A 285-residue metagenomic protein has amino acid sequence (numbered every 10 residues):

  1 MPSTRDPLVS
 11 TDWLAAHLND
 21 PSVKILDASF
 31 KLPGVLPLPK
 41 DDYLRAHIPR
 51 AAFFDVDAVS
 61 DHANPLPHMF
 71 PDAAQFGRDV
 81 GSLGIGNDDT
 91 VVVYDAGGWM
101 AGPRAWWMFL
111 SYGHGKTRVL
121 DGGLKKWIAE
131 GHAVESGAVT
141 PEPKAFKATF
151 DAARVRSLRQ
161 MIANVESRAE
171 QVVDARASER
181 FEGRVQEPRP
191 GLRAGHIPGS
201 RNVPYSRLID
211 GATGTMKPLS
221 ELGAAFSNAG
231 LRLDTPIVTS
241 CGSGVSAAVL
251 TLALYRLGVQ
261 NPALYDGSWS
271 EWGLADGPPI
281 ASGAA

Functional and structural regions predicted by a protein language model:
M1-A285: Cytosolic catalytic domains that perform sulfur/thiol-centered chemistry
